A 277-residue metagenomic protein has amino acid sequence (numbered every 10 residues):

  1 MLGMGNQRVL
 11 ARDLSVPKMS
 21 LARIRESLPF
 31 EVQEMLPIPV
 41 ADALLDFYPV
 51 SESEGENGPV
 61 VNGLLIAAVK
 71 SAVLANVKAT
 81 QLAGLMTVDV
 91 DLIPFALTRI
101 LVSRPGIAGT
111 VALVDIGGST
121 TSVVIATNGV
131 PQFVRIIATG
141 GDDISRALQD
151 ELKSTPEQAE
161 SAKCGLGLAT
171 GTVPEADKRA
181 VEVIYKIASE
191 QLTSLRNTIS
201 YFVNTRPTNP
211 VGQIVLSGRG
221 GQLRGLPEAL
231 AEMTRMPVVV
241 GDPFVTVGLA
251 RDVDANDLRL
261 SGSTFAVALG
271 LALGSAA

Functional and structural regions predicted by a protein language model:
M1-S103, Q213, P243-L249, V267: Active-site neighborhood for divalent-cation/phosphate handling
L2, E54-A162, Q191-L192: Small-residue (GG/TT-enriched) beta-loop-alpha framework at ligand/catalytic clefts
V9-M19, V50-S53, P59-G63, Q132 (+4 more regions): Short hinge/gating elements
M19-R23, S27, V40, S71 (+10 more regions): Charged, alpha-helix-enriched surfaces in structured cytosolic catalytic cores of large nucleotide-utilizing machines
E31, M35-P39, L82-A83, R104 (+7 more regions): Conserved, well-folded catalytic cores of nucleic-acid-processing and energy-transducing macromolecular machines
R99, G221, V239-A277: Glycine-rich phosphate-binding/hydrolytic loop that grips phosphoryl groups
S161-Q213, G220, V267: Adenine-nucleotide phosphate-binding core of ATP-dependent small-molecule kinases
I187, N209-V239, P243-V245: Glycine-rich phosphate-binding loops at beta-strand->alpha-helix junctions
